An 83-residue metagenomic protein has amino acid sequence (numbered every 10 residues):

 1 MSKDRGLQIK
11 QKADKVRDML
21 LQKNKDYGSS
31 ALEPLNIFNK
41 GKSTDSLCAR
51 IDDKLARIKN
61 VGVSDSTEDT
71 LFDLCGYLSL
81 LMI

Functional and structural regions predicted by a protein language model:
M1-I83: Intrinsically disordered, low-complexity regulatory regions that flank transcription factor DNA-binding cores
